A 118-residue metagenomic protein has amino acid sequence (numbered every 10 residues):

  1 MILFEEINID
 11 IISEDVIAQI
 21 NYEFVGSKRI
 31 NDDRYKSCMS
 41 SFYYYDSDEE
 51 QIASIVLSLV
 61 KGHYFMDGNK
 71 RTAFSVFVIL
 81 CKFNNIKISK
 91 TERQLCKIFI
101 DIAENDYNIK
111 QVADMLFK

Functional and structural regions predicted by a protein language model:
M1-K118: FIC/Doc superfamily catalytic core
